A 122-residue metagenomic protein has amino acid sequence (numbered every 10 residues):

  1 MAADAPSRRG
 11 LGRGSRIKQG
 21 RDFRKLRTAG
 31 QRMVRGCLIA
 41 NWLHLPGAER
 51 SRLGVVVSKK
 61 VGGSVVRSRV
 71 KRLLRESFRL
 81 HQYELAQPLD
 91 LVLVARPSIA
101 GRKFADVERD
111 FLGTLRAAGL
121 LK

Functional and structural regions predicted by a protein language model:
M1-K122: Positively charged, solvent-exposed patches that mediate nucleic-acid binding
